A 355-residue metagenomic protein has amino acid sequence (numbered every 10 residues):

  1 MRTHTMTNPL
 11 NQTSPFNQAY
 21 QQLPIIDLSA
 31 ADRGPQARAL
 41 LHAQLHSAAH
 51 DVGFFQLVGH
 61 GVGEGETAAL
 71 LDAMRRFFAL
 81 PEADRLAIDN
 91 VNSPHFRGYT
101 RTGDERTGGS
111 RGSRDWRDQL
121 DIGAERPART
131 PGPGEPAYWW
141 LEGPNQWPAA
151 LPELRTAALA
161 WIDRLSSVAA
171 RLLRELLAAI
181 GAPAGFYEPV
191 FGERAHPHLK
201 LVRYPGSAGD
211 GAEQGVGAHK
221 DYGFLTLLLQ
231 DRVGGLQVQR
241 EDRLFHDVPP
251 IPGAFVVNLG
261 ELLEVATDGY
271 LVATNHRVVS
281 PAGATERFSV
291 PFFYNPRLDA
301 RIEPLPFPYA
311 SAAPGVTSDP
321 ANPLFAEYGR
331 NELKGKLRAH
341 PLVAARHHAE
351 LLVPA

Functional and structural regions predicted by a protein language model:
R2-W116, L159-A160, R164-A355: C-terminal flanking tails of non-heme Fe-dependent oxygenases
G103, L120, G143-P144, L151 (+1 more regions): Short, isolated positions within intrinsically disordered regulatory regions of eukaryotic proteins
R106-E135: Core domains of carbohydrate- and sulfate-ester-processing enzymes
A124-A157: A short, charged helix-loop
